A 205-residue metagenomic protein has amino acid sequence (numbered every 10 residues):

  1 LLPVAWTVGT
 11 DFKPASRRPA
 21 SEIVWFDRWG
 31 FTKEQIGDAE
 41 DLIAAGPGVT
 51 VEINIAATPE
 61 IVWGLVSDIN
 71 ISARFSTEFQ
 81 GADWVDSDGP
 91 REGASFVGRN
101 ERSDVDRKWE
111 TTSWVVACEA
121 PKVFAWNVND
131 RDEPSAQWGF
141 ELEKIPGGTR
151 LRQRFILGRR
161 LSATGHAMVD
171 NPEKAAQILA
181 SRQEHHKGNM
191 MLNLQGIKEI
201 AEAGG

Functional and structural regions predicted by a protein language model:
L1-E40, A45: Acidic, surface-exposed loops and disordered segments
D41-N54, I145, R150, H185-M191 (+1 more regions): Hydrophobic-ligand-binding modules of eukaryotic lipid transfer/binding families
D41-S87: Hydrophobic ligand-binding cavity/cleft-lining segments
V51-I53, W84, E110-A117, V128 (+2 more regions): Hydrophobic/aromatic beta-strand elements that line small-molecule binding cavities or substrate pockets in beta-rich
P59-E60, S87-R91, V116-K122, E141-R150 (+1 more regions): A short, structured loop/turn motif at beta-sheet edges
I61-V66, S72, F96, V115 (+3 more regions): Hydrophobic pocket/interface hotspot
S95-S103, F124-R131: Short beta-strand segments that buttress and anchor functional surface loops
D130-L192, I197-E199: Beta-strand/loop substructures that line and gate deep hydrophobic ligand-binding cavities in soluble
